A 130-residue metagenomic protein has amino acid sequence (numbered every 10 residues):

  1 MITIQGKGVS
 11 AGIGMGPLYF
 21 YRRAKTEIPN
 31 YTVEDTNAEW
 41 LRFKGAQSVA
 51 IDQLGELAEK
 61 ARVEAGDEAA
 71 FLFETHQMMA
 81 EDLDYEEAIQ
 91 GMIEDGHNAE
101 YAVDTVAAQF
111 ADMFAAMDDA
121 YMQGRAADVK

Functional and structural regions predicted by a protein language model:
M1-K130: Non-catalytic, soluble scaffold/interaction modules
